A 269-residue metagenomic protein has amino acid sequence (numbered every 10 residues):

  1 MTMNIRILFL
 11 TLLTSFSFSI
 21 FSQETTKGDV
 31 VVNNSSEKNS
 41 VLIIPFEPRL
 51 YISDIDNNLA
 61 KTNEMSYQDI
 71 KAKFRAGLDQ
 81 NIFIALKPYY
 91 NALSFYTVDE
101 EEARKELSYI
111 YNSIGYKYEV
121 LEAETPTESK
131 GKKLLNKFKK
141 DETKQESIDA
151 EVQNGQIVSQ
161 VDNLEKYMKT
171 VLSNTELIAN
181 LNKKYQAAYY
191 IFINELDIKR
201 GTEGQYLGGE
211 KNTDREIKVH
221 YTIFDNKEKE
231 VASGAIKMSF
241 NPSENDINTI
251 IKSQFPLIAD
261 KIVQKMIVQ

Functional and structural regions predicted by a protein language model:
M1-K27: Bacterial Sec-dependent N-terminal signal peptides
M3, N57-K61, G208: Short secondary-structure boundary/capping segments
L12-S17, S53, N81, Y118 (+6 more regions): Residue-level detector of solvent-exposed, low-hydrophobicity positions
E24-I52, G155-Q205, G209-Q269: C-terminal/domain-edge helix-coil "capping" segments
L42-Q68: Short glycine-rich His-centered loop
N58-F192: N-terminal segment of the mature soluble domain
